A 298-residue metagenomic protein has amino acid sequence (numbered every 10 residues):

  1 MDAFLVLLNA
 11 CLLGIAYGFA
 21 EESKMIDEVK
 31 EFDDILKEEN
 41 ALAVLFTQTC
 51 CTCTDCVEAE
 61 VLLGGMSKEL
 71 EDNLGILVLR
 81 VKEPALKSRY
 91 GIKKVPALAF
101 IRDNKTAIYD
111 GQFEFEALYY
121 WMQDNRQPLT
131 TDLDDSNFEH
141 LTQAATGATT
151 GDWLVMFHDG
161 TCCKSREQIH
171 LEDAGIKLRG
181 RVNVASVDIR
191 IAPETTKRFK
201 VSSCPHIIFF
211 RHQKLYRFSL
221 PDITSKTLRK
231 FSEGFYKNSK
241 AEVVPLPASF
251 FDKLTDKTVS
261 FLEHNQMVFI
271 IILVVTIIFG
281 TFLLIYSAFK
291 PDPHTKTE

Functional and structural regions predicted by a protein language model:
D2-Q48, G64-D152, K214, P221-E298: N-terminal leader/targeting and pre-domain segments
E39-A41, V57-K82, E167-V187: Conserved helix-turn-beta segment immediately C-terminal to the redox Cys motif in thioredoxin-like folds
V44-T47, V155-H158, V187, F210: Conserved beta-strand segments of the P-loop GTPase G domain that flank and frequently precede/overlap
Q48-A59, F157-I169: Conserved redox-active cysteine motifs that mediate thiol-disulfide chemistry, especially di-cysteine Cys-X(1-2)-Cys
C50-T52, T106, G160-C162, I191 (+1 more regions): Solvent-exposed loop/turn segments at secondary-structure junctions within structured extracellular/periplasmic domains
T146-H158, R181-N183, E194: Extended, charged alpha-helical interaction scaffolds
R166-R179, I189-V244: Extracytoplasmic/lumenal ectodomains and periplasmic regions of secretory and membrane proteins
S186, I191, T196-R198, V268-I277: C-terminal, well-structured subdomains that either form a transmembrane helix-short loop-helix hairpin in multi-pass
